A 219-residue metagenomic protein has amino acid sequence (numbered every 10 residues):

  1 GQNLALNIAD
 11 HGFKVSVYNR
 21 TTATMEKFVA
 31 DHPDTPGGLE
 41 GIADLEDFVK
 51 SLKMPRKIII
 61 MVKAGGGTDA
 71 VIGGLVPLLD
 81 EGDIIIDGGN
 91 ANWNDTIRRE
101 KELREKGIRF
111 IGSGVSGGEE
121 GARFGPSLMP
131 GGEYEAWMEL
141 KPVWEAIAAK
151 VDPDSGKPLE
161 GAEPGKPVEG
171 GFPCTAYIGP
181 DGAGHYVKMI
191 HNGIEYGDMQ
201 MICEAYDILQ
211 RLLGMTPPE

Functional and structural regions predicted by a protein language model:
G1-R56, L79-G82, G118-R123: NAD(P)+-binding Rossmann beta1-loop-alpha1 motif at the extreme N-terminus of oxidoreductases
D10, D83-I86, L140, I190-H191: A short, structure-level motif marking secondary-structure boundaries and short turns
Y18, I60-M61, G88-G89, T175-G179: Glycine- and other small-residue-rich loops at beta-strand/loop junctions that grip anionic moieties
D31-T35, G74-L78, A146, K150: A short linear boundary/processing microfeature
D44-I111: Rossmann-fold NAD(P) dinucleotide-binding segment
D69-G73, N92-P218: Rossmann-fold dinucleotide-binding core
